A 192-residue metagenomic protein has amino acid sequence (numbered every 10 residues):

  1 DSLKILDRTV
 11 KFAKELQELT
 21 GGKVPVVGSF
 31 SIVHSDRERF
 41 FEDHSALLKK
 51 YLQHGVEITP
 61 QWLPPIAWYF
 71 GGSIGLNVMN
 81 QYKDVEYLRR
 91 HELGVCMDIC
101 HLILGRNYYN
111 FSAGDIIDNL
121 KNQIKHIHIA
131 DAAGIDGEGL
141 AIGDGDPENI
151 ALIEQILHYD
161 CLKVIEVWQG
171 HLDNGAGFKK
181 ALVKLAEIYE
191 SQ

Functional and structural regions predicted by a protein language model:
D1-G94, L104: Active-site acidic/histidine proton-transfer and metal-coordination neighborhood in alpha/beta enzyme cores
L3, D7-G22, A46-L47, R90-Q192: Histidine-acidic metal/acid-base catalytic patches
